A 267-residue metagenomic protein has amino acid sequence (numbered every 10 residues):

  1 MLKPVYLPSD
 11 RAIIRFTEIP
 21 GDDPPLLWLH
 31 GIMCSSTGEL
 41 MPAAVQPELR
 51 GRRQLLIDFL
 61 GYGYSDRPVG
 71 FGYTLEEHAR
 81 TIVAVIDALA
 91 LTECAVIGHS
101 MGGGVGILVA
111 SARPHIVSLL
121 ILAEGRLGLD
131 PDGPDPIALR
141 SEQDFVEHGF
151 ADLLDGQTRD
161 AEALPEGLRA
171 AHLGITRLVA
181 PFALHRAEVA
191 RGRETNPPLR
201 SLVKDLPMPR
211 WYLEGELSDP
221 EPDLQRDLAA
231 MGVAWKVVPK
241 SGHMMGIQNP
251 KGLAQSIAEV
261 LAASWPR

Functional and structural regions predicted by a protein language model:
M1-I13: N-terminal cap/lid segment of alpha/beta-hydrolase-fold proteins
D10-Y64: Conserved HGGG/HGGXW glycine-rich cap/lid loop of the alpha/beta-hydrolase fold
L55-I97, V238, Q255: Active-site loop/oxyanion-hole signature of alpha/beta-hydrolase fold enzymes
G98, G102, G106: Gly/Ala-rich beta-loop-alpha elbow adjacent to hydrolase catalytic centers
I107-A112, V117-F150: Flexible "cap/lid" loop of the alpha/beta hydrolase fold
P131-P136, H148-D205: Conserved alpha/beta-hydrolase catalytic His-Asp/Glu region
P181-V237, G246: Conserved serine/cysteine hydrolase catalytic core
S241-A254: Catalytic histidine-centered segment of alpha/beta-hydrolase-like enzymes
